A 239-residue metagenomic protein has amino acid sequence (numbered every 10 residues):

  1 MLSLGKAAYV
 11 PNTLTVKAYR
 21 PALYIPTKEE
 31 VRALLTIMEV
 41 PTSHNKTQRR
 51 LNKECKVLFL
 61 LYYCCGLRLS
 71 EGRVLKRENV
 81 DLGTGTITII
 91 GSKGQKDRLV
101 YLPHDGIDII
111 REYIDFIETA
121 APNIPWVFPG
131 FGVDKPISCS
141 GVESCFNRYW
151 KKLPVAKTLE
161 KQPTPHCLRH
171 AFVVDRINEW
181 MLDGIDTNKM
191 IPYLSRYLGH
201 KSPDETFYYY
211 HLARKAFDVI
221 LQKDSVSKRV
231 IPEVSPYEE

Functional and structural regions predicted by a protein language model:
M1-E239: Conserved catalytic core of the tyrosine transesterase superfamily
